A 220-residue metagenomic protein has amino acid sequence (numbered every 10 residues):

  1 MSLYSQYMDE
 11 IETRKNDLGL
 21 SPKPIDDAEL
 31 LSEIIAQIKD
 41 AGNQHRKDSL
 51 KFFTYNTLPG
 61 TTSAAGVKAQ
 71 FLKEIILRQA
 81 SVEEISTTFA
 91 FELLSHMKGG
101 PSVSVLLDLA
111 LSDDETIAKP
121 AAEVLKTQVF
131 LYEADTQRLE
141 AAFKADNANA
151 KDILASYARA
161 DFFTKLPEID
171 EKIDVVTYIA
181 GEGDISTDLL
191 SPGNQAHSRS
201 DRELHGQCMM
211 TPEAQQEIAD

Functional and structural regions predicted by a protein language model:
S2-D40: Amphipathic alpha-helical packing elements
Y4, L31, R46, K68-A69 (+5 more regions): Short amphipathic alpha-helical segments that mediate assembly, nucleic-acid/protein binding, or membrane association
M8, L31, A69, G183-T187 (+1 more regions): Alpha-helix initiation and N-capping motif
L18-K23, K47-S63, L77, E84-G99 (+3 more regions): Structural detector for internal amphipathic alpha-helices that build alpha-solenoid repeat scaffolds
A28-I35, P59-R78, G99-L111, F130-A142: Amphipathic alpha-helical scaffolding segments comprising HEAT/armadillo-like alpha-solenoid repeats
G42, E83, D113-E115, N147: Short inter-helical turns and helix N-cap capping residues of alpha-solenoid HEAT/ARM repeat scaffolds
H96, L109-A110, I117-D220: Fe-S-dependent hydro-lyases/dehydratases of central metabolism
